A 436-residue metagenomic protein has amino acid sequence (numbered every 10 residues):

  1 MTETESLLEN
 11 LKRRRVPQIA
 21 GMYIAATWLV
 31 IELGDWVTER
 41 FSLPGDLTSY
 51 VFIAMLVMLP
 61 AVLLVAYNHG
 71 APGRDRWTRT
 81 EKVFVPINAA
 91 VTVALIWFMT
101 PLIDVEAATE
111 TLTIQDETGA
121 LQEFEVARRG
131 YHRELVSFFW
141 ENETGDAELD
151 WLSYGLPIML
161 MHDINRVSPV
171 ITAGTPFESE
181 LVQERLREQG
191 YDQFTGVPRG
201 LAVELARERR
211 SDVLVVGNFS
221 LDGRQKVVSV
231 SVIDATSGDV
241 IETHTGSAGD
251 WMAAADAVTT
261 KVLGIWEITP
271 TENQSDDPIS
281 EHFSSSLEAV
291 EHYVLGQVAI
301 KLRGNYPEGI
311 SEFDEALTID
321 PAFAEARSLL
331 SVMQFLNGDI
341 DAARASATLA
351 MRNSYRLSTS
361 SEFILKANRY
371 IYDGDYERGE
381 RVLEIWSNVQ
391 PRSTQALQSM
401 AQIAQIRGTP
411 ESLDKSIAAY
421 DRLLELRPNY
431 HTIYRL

Functional and structural regions predicted by a protein language model:
V16-R79: Membrane-embedded alpha-helical segments of integral membrane proteins
G70, L95-G130, R199-L201, R224-Q225 (+4 more regions): C-terminal/domain-edge helix-coil "capping" segments
I114-S229, D234-T243, D277-H282: Short beta-strand->alpha-helix linker/helix-N-cap micro-motif that forms a surface specificity/interaction loop
A299-I300, Q334, Y370, A404-R407: Residue at a conserved register position within TPR or TPR-like alpha-solenoid repeats
N305-S311, N337-L349, D373-R381, I406-R422: Structural signature of tandem alpha-helical TPR/SEL1-like repeats, specifically the intra-repeat loop/turn
A326, S360, A396, T432-I433: TPR alpha-solenoid repeat register
L329, S399, R435-L436: Canonical tetratricopeptide repeat
